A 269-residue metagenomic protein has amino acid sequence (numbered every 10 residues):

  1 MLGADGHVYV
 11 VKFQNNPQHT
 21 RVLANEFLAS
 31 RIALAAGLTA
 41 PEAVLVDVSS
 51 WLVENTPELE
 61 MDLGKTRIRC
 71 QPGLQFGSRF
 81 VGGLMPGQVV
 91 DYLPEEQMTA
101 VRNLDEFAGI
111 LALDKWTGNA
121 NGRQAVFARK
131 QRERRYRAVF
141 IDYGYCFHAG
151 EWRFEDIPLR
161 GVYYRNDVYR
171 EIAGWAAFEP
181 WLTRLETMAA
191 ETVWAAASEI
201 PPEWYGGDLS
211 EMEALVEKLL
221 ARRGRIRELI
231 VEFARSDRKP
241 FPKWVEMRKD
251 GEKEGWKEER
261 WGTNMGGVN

Functional and structural regions predicted by a protein language model:
M1-D91, L113-A120, R135-Y136, Y143-D156: Conserved ATP-binding subdomain of kinase catalytic cores across diverse folds
A4-G6, E95, A190-E191: Short, flexible segments with low predicted structural confidence
Q14-Q18, E95-M98, A128: Short helix/strand-bridging catalytic loops that position acidic/His residues to coordinate divalent metals and engage
V22, R102-E106, D208: Aromatic-acidic/polar surface patches that form glycan- and anion
A36, K130-N269: C-terminal catalytic region of ATP-dependent kinase domains
E42-S49, R123-K130, A234-D237: Short alpha-helical "patches" and their helix-cap loops
L63-R67, T99, A128: Catalytic micro-motifs at enzyme active sites that drive phosphoryl/nucleotidyl and oxygen chemistry
P86-A125, P180: Conserved kinase catalytic-core helix
